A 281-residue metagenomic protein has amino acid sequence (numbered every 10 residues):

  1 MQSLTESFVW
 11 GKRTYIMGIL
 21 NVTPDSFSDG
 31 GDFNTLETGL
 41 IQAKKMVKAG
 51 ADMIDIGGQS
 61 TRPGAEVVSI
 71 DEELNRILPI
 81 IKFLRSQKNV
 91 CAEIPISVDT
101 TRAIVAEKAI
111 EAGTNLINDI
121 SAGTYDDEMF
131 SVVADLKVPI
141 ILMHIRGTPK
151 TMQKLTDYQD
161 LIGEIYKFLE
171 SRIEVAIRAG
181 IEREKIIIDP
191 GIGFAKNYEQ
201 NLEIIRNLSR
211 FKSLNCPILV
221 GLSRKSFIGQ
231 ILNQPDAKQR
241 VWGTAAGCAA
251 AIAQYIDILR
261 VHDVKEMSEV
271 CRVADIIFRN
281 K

Functional and structural regions predicted by a protein language model:
M1-T5, W10-G11, S28-Q42, T61-S86 (+5 more regions): Active-site-adjacent loop and "lid" segments of alpha/beta metabolic enzymes
M17, A51, P95, T114-N115 (+1 more regions): Hydrophobic "anchor" residues on beta-strands that sit immediately upstream of conserved functional sites
I41-G57, Q254: Catalytic domains of carbohydrate-active enzymes, especially glycoside hydrolases
K48, D52, K88-N89, R172-K185: Phosphate/pyrophosphate-binding loops at sites that engage ATP/ADP/AMP, CoA/4′-phosphopantetheine, polyphosphate
G191: Conserved Motif II region of HX4D acyltransferases
